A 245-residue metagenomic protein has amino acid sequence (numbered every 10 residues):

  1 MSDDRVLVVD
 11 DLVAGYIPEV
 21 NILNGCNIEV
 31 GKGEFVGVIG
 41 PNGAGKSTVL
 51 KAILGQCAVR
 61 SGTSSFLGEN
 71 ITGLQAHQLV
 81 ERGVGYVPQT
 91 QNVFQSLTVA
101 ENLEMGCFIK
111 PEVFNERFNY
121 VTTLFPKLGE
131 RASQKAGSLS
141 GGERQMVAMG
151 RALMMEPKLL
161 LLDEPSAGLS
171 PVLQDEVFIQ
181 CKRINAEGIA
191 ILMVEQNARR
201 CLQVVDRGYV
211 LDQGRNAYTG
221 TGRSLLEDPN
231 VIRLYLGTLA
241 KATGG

Functional and structural regions predicted by a protein language model:
S2-G245: Glycine-rich phosphate-binding loops of nucleotide-dependent enzymes
